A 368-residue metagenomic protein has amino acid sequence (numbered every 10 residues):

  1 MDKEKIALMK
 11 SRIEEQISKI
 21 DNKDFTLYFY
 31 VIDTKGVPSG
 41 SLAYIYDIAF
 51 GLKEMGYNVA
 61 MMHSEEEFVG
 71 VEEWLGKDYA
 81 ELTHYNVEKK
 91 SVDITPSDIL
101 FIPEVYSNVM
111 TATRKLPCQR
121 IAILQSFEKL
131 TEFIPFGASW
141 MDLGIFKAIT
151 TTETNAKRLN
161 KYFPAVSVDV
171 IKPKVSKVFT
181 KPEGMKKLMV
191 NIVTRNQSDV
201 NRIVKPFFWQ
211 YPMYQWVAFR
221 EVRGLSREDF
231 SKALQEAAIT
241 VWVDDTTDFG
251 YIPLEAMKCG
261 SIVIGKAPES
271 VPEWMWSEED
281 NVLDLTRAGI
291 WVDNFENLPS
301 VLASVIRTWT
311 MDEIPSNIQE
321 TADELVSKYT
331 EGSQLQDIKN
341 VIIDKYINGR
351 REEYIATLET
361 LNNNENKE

Functional and structural regions predicted by a protein language model:
M1-F25, D78, K172, I338 (+2 more regions): Non-catalytic membrane-proximal stalk/linker segments that position and tether the catalytic domains
I6-Q16, A60, E66-I145: Extended catalytic core of nucleotide-activated donor transferases of GT-like folds
I32-Y44: A short, glycine/small-residue-rich beta-strand->loop->alpha-helix junction that serves as a flexible
S41-Y44, I48, N155-F230: Conserved catalytic-core segment of nucleotide-activated headgroup transferases in glycan assembly
V109-T111, E132-F133, I145-V166, R202-I203: A short, active-site helix/loop in glycosyltransferases that binds the activated sugar's phosphate group
K232-A237: Short alpha-helical donor nucleotide-sugar binding micro-motif in glycosyltransferases
V241, D245-T246, Y251-K328: Catalytic binding pocket for nucleotide-activated donors in carbohydrate/polymer assembly enzymes
R307-E365: A charged, aromatic-enriched C-terminal amphipathic alpha-helix characteristic of glycosyltransferases across folds
